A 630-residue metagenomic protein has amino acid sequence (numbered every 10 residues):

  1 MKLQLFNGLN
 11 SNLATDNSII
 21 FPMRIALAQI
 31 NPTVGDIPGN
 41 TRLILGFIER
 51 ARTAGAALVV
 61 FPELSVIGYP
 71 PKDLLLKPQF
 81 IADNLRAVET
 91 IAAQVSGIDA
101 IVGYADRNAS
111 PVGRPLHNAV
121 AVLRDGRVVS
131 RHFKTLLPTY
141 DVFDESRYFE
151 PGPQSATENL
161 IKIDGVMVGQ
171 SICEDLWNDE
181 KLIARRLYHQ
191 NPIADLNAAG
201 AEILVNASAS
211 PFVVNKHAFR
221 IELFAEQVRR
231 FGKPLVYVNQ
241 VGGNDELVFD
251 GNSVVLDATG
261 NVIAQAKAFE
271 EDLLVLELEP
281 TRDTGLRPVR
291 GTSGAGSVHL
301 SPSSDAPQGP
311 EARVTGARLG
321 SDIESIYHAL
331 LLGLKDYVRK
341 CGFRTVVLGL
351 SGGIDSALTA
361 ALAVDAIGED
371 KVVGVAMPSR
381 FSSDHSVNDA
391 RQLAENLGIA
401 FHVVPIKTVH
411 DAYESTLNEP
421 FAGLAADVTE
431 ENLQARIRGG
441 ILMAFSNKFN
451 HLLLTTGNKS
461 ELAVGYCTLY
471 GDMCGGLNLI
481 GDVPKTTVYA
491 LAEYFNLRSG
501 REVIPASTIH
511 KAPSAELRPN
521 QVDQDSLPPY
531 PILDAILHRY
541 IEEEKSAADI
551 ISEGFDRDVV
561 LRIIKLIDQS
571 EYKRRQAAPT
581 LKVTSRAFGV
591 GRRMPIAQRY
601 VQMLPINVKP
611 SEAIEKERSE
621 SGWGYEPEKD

Functional and structural regions predicted by a protein language model:
M1, L64, P138, F143-D144 (+4 more regions): Alpha-helical structural elements
K2-G349, D365, F401: Enzyme catalytic cores with a strong preference for nitrogen-chemistry domains
K233, A258, A295-G352, S356-D630: ATP/NTP-dependent adenylation/nucleotidyl-transfer catalytic domains that generate, transfer, or process NMP-activated
